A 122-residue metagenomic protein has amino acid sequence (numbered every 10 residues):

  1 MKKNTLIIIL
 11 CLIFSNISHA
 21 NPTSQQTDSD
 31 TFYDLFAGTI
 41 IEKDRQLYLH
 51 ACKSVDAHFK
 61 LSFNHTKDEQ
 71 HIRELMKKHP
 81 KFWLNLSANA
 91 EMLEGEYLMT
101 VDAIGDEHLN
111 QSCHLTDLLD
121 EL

Functional and structural regions predicted by a protein language model:
M1-T5: Positively charged n-region of N-terminal signal peptides that target proteins for export
I7-N16: Bacterial N-terminal signal peptides
N21-F32, R73-E74: Short boundary/loop segments of OB/S1/cold-shock single-stranded nucleic-acid-binding domains
S29-L47, A88: Structural detector for short beta-strands of small beta-barrel domains
Y33, N64-H79, N85-L86: N-terminal post-signal-peptidase region of extra-cytosolic proteins
L47-H65: OB-fold (S1/OB) nucleic-acid-binding surfaces
P80-M99, A103: Flexible glycine-rich surface loops and low-complexity tracts that mediate binding to linear polymers
L98-L122: C-terminal partner/receptor-binding element of secreted or periplasmic proteins
